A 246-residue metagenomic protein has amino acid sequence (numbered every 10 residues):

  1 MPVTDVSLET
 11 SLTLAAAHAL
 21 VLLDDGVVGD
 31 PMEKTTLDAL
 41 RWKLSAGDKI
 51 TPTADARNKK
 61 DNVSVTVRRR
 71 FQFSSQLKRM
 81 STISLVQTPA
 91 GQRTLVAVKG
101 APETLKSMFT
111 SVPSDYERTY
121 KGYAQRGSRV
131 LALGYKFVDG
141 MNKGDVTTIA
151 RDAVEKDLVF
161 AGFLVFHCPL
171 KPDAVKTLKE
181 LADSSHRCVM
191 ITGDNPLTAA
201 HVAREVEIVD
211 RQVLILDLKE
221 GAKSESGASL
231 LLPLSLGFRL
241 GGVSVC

Functional and structural regions predicted by a protein language model:
M1-F160, F166, K179-I208: Cytosolic catalytic regions of ATP/NTP-dependent phosphoryl-transfer enzymes
K176-K179, D210-C246: C-terminal cap/substrate-recognition subdomain and adjoining C-terminal extension of metal-dependent phosphatase-like
